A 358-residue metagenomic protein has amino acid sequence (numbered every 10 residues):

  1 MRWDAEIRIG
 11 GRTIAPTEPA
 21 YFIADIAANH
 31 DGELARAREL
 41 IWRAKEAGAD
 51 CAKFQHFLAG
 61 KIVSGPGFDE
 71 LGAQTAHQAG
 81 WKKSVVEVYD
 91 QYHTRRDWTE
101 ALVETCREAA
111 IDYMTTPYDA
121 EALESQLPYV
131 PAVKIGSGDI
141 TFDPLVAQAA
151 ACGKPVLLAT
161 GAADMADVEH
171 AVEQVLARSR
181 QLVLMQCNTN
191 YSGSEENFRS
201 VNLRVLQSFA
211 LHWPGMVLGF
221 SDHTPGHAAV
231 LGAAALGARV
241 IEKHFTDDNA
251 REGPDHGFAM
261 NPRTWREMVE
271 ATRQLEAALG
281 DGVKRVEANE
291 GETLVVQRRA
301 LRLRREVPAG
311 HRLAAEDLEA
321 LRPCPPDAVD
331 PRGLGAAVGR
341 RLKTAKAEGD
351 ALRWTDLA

Functional and structural regions predicted by a protein language model:
M1-A358: Catalytic cores and adjacent flexible loops of soluble metabolic enzymes that perform enolate/carbanion chemistry on
